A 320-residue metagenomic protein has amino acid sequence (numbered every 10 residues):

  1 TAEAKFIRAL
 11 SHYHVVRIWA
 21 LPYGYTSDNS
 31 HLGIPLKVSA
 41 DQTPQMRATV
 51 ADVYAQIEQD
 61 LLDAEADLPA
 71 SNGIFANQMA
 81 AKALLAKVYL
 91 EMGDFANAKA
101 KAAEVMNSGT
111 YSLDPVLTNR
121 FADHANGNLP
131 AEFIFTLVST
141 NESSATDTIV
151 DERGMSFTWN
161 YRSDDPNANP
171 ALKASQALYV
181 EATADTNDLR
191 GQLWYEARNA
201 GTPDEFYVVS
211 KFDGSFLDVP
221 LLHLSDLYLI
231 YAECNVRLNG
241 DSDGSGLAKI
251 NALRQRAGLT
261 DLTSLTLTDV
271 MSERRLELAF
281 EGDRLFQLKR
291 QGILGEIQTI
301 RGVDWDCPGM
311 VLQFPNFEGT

Functional and structural regions predicted by a protein language model:
T1-S71, S245: Aromatic-anchored glycine-rich loop motif in surface-exposed flexible loops
V15-V16, A64, S71, V105-L113 (+1 more regions): Alpha-helical solenoid scaffolds that mediate protein-protein interactions, centered on TPR/SEL1-like repeats but also
Y54, F95, D241-D243: TPR-repeat structural position
K99-L224, L267, E277, E281-G282 (+3 more regions): Hydrophobic-face positions in mid-chain alpha helices that act as interaction patches
